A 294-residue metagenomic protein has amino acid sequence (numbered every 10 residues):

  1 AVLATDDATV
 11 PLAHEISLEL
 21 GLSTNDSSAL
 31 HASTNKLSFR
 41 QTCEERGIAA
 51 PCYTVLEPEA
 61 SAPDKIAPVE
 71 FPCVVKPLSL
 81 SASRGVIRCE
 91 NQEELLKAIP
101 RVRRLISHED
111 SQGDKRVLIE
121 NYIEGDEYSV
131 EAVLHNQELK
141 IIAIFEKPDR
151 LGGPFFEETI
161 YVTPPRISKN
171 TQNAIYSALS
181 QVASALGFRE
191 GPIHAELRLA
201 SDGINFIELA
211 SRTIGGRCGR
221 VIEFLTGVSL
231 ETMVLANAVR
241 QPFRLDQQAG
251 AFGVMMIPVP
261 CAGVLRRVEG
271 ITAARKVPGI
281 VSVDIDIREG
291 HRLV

Functional and structural regions predicted by a protein language model:
A1-E57: Conserved N-proximal alpha/beta basic substrate-recognition cap immediately N-terminal to, or forming the N-lobe
E45, A62-K65, L235-V294: Peripheral (often C-terminal) accessory segments that flank ATP-dependent C-N-forming ligase machineries
A49-P51, P72-V75, R88-G125, F155-Y161 (+1 more regions): Conserved ATP-binding module of the ATP-grasp superfamily
L56, V86-N91, V133-H135, A200 (+1 more regions): Short beta-strand-to-turn element immediately C-terminal to the catalytic PLP-Schiff-base lysine in fold type I
I66-V75, I141: Acidic/histidine-enriched active-site and ligand-binding environments that engage anionic O-linkages
I99-D149, I167-S177, S184, H194 (+3 more regions): Phosphate-binding site of ATP-dependent enzymes
D149-T159, G216-E223: A short, polar/charged loop-to-alpha-helix boundary motif
N173-A195, S201, A210-R266: Active-site "cap" helix and flanking loop/linker of ATP-utilizing ligase/carboxylase catalytic domains
